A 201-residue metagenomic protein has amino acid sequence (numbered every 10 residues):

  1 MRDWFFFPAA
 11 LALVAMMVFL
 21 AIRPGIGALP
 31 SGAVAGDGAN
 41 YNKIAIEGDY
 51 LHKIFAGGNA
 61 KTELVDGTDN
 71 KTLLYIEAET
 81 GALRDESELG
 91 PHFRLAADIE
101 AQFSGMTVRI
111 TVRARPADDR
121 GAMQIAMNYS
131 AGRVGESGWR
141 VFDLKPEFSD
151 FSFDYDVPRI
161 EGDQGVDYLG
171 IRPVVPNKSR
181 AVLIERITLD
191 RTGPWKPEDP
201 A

Functional and structural regions predicted by a protein language model:
F6-G67, K196-A201: Extracellular carbohydrate-recognition regions
D66-L89, D143: Short carbohydrate-recognition loop motifs
G90-H92, S130-W139: Short beta-strand and strand-turn-strand segments in soluble, beta-rich domains
L95-R120: Extra-cytoplasmic beta-strand recognition segments
T107-R109, R113, K145-F153, V182-I184: Trp-centered recognition loops
D119-S130: Beta-strand acidic-aromatic groove motif in beta-rich domains, primarily in extracellular
V134-G165: Extracellular carbohydrate recognition and processing domains and analogous Trp-centered ligand-binding platforms
F153-R191, W195, D199-A201: Extracellular beta-strand ligand-recognition surfaces/modules
